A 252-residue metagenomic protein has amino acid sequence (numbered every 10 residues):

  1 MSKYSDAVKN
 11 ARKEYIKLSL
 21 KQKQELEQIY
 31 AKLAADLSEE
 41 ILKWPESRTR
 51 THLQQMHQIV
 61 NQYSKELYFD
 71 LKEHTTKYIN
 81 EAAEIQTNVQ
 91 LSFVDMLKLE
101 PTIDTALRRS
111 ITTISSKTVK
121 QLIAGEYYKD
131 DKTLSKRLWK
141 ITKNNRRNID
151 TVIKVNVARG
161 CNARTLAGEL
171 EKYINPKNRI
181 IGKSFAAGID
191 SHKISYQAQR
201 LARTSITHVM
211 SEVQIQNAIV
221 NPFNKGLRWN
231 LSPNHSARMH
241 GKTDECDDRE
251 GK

Functional and structural regions predicted by a protein language model:
M1-I189: N-terminal leader/targeting and assembly helices and adjacent pre-domain segments
I189-K252: Acidic, glycine-rich two-metal-ion catalytic cores of nucleic acid-processing enzymes
